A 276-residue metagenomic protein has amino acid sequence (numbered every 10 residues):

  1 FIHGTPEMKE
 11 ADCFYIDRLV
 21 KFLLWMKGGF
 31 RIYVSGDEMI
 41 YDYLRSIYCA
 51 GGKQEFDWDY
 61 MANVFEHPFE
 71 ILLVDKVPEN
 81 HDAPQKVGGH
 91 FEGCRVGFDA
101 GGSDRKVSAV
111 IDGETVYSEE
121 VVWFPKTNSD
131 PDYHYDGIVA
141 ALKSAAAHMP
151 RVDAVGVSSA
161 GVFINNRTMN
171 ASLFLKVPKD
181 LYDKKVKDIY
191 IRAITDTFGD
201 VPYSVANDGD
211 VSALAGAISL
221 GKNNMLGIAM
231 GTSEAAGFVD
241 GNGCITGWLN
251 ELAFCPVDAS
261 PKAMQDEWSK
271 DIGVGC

Functional and structural regions predicted by a protein language model:
F1-Y15, L23-W25, E38, Y43-L72 (+5 more regions): Glycine-rich phosphate-binding loop and adjoining helix at the ATP-binding site of ATP-dependent phosphoryl-transfer
F22-G29, G89-E92, A147-R151, S219-G221: Flexible, charged surface loops at secondary-structure boundaries
W58-E92: Flexible inter-domain linker/hinge segments
D82-V116, M225-N242: Gly/Thr-rich phosphate-binding beta-strand-loop-beta motif of the actin/hexokinase/Hsp70
C94-G97, Y135-V152: Short amphipathic alpha-helices and their capping/turn segments at secondary-structure boundaries
A160-F163, G231-S233: Short glycine-rich anion-binding loops that position phosphate/pyrophosphate groups of nucleotides and phosphorylated
K270-C276: Active-site rim beta-loop-alpha module in soluble metabolic enzymes
